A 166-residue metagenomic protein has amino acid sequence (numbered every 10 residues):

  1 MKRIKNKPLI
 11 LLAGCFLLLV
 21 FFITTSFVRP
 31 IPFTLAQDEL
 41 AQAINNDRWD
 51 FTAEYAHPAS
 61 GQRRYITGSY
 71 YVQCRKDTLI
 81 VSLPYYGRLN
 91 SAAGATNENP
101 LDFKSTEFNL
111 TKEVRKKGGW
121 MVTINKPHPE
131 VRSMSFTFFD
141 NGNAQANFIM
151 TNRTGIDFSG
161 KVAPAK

Functional and structural regions predicted by a protein language model:
M1-Q37: Bacterial Sec-dependent N-terminal signal peptides
I31-S91: N-terminal secretory signal peptides
A56-Y65, G94-K104, V122-E130: Short, solvent-exposed secondary-structure boundary motifs
Q62-R63, N90-A95, M134, I156-K161: A short, polar/proline- and glycine-enriched secondary-structure boundary/capping micro-motif
G68-C74, A93, E98-L101, D140-Q145 (+1 more regions): Short, low-complexity, polar/charged sequence segments that are solvent-exposed and flexible
Q73-G119: Mature extracytoplasmic domains of secretory-pathway proteins
F103-K166: Helix-rich interaction surfaces within compact, conserved domain-sized segments that mediate assembly or partner
